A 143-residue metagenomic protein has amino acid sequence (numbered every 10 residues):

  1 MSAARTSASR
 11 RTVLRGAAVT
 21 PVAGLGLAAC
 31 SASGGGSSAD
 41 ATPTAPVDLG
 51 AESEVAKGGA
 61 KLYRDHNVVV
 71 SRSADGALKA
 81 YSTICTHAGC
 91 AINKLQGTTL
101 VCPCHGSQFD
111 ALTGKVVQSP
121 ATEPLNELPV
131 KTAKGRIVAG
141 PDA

Functional and structural regions predicted by a protein language model:
M1-A28: N-terminal secretory signal peptides and thylakoid transit peptides that target proteins across membranes
A3, A45, C104: Short, flexible active-site loop motifs that bind/organize anionic cofactors or intermediates
A17-V22, V55, V101, V117: Alpha-helical protein-protein interaction elements
V22, G26, S31-G97, A111 (+1 more regions): N-terminal pre-ligand scaffold of iron-sulfur
T99-G106, V116-L125: Short cysteine/histidine-rich metal-coordination sites, predominantly Zn2+-binding motifs
